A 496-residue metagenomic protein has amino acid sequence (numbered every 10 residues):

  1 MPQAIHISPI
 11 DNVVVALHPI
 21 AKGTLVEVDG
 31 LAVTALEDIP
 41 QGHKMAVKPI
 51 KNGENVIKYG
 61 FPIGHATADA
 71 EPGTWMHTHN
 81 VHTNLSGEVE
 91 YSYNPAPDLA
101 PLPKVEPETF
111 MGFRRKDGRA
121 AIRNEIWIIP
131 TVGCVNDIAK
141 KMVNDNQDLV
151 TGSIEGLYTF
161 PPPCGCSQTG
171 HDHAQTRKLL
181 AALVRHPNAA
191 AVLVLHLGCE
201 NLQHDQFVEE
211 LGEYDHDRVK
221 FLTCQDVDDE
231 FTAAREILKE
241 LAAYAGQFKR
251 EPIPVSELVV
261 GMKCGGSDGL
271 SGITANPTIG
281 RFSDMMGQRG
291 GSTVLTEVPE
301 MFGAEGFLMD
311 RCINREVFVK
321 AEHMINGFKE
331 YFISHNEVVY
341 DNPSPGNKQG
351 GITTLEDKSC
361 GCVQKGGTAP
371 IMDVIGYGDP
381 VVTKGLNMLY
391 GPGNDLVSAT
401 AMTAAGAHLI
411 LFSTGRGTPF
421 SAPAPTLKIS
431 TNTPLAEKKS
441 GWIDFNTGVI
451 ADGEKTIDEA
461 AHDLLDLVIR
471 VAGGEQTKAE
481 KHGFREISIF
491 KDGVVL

Functional and structural regions predicted by a protein language model:
M1-L409, R416-P419, A424-L496: Metallocofactor- and cofactor-centric catalytic cores in central/energy metabolism, strongly enriched
